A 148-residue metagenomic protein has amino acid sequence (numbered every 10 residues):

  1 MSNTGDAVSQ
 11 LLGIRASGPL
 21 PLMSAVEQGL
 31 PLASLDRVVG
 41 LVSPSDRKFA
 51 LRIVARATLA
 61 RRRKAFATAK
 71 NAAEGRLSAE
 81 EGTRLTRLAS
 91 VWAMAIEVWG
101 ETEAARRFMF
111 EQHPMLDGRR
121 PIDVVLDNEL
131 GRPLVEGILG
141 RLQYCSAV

Functional and structural regions predicted by a protein language model:
M1-V148: Non-transmembrane "mature" sequence context
